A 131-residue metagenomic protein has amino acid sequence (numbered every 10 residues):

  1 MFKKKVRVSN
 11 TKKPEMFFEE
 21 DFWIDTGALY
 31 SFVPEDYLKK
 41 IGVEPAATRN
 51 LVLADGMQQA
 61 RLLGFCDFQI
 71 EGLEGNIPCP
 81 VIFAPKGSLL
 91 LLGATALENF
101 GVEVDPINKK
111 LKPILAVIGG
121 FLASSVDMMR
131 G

Functional and structural regions predicted by a protein language model:
M1-G131: Pepsin/retropepsin-fold aspartyl endopeptidases
